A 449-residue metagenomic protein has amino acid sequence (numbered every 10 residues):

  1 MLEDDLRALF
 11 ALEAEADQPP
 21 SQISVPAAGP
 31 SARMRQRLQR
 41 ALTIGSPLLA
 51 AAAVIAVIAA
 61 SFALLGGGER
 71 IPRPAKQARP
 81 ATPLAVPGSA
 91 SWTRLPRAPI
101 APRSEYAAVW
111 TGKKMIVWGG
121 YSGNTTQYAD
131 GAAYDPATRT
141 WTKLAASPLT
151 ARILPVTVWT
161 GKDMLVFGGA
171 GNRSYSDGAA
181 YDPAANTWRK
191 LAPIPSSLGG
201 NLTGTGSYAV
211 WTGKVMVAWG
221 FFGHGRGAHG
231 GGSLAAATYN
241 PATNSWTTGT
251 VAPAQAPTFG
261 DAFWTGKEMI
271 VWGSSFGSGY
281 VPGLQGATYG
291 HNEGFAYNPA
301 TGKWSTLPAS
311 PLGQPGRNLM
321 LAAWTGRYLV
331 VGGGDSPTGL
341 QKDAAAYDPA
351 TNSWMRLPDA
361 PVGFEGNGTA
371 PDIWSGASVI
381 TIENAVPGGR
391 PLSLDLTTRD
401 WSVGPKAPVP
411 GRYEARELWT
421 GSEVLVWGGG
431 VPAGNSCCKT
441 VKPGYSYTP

Functional and structural regions predicted by a protein language model:
M1-A28: A short, acidic loop/turn at secondary-structure junctions
M1-D4, G29-S91: Membrane-interface helical sensory segment of bacterial ECF anti-sigma factor regulators
L2-A8, A60-S61, G161, T187 (+1 more regions): Terminal low-complexity, poorly structured segments
Q22-I23, G45, G434: Flexible domain-boundary/linker segments
Q77-P449: Kelch-like beta-propeller repeat domains
